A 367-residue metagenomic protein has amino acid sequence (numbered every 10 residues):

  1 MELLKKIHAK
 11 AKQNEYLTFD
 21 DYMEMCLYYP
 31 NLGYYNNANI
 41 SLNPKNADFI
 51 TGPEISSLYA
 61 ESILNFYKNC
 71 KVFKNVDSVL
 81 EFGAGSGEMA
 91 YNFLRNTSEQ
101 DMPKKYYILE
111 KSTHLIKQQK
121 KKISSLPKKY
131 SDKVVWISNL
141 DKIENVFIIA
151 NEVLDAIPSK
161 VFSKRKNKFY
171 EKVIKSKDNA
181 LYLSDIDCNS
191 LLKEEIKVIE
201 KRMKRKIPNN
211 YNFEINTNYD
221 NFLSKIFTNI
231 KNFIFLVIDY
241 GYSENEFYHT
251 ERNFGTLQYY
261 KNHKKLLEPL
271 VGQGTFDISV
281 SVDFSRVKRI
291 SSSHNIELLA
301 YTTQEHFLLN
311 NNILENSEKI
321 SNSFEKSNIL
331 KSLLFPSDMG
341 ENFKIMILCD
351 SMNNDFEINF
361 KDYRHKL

Functional and structural regions predicted by a protein language model:
M1-F82, S86-V135, N139-K142, H306-L309 (+1 more regions): Rossmann-like AdoMet
N36, A156-S159, E246, D355-E357: Short helix/loop capping segments that flank catalytic or ligand/cofactor-binding pockets
D77, N145-V146, F233: Conserved acidic residues
L80, L109, I148-N151, I238: Active-site flanking residues adjacent to catalytic metal/cofactor-binding acidic residues
R95-N96, K121-S124, F162-R165, T250-N253: Short, glycine/charged-enriched secondary-structure capping and boundary segments
I116, N145, I157-P158, N245: Conserved protein kinase catalytic core
I149-I196, N253-Y260: A mobile, often basic/glycine-rich helix-loop segment that functions as the active-site lid/recognition loop
V198-L367: Long, Lys/Arg- and hydrophobic-enriched amphipathic alpha-helices
